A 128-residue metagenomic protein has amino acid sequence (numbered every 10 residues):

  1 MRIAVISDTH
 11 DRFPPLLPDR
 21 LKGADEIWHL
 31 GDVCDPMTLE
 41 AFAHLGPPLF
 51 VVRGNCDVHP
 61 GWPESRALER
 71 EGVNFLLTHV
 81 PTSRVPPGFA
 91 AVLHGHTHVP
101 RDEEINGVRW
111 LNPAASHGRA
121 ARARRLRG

Functional and structural regions predicted by a protein language model:
M1-L49, D57-E64, A123-R125: N-terminal active-site segment of His-dependent metallophosphoesterases
R2, E71, E104-N106, L111-G128: Binuclear metal-dependent phosphoesterase catalytic core
V5-S7, E26-D32, F50-N55, L76-H79 (+2 more regions): Active-site neighborhood of phospho(di)ester-bond hydrolases with catalytic His/Asp-centered motifs
D11, T97-V99, A115-G118: Short acidic/polar capping segments at secondary-structure boundaries
R12-P15, P36-M37, E71-V73, T78-F89 (+1 more regions): Binuclear metal-dependent hydrolase catalytic cores centered on His/Asp/Glu-rich metal-binding motifs
P48-P87: Helix-adjacent hinge/juxtasegments
E64-R66, P100-R101, R127-G128: Residue-level detector of beta-strand structural context in well-folded domains
P86-I105: Non-DNA-binding regulatory cores of transcription-related proteins, predominantly C-terminal effector-binding
